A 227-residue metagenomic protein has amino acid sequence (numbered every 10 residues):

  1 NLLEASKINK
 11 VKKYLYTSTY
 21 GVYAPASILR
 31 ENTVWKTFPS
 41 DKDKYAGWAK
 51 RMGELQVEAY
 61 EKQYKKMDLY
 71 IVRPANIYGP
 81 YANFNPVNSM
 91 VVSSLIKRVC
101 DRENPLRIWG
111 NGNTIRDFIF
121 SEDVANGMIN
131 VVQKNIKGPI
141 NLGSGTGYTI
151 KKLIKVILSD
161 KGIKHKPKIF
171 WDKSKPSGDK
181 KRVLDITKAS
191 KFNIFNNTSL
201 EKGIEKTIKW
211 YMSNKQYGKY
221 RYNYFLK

Functional and structural regions predicted by a protein language model:
N1-K44, Y70: Conserved Rossmann-fold NAD(P)-dependent oxidoreductase catalytic core, especially the SDR/UDP-sugar
N1-L2, S6, Q56-V57, G127 (+1 more regions): Hydrophobic positions on the long internal alpha-helix of Rossmann-like NAD(P)-dependent oxidoreductase domains
I8, P25, D41-A75, I96-E103: Active-site Tyr-X1-5-Lys
L15-T19, R73-A75, G112, G143: Active-site beta-alpha turn of Rossmann-fold NAD(P)-dependent dehydrogenases/reductases
Y20, L95, G145: Conserved short acidic donor-positioning loop in nucleotide-sugar-dependent glycosyltransferases
V22-Y23, I77-G79, V91, V124: Conserved sequence/active-site signature of Rossmann-fold short-chain dehydrogenase/reductase
K42-E54, N85-S93, D117-F118, G147: Short-chain dehydrogenase/reductase
D101-K227: C-terminal substrate-binding subdomain of Rossmann-fold SDR/epimerase-dehydratase oxidoreductases
